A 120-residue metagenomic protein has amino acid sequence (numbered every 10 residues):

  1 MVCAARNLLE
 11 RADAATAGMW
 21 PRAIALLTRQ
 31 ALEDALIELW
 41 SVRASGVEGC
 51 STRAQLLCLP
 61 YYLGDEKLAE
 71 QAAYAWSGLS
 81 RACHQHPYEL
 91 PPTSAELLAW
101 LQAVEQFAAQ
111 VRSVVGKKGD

Functional and structural regions predicted by a protein language model:
M1, T16-G18, E33, E38 (+1 more regions): Solvent-exposed, well-ordered amphipathic alpha-helical segments that flank/support binding or catalytic loops
M1-A4, L27, D34, A75-G78 (+2 more regions): Amphipathic, well-ordered alpha-helical segments in soluble domains
M1-M19, A73, S113-D120: Charged alpha-helical initiation segments
L8-T16, E38, V42, C83-L90: Secondary-structure edge/capping motif, primarily at the C-terminal ends of alpha-helices and the immediately following
R11-A14, Q30-A35, R53-L63: Short, mixed-charge, low-aromatic patches
T16-I24, T28, K67, P92: Conserved aromatic-histidine-acidic binding/catalytic patches
P21-S41: Short, hydrophobic, well-ordered secondary-structure elements
S45-D120: Long, charged low-complexity segments
